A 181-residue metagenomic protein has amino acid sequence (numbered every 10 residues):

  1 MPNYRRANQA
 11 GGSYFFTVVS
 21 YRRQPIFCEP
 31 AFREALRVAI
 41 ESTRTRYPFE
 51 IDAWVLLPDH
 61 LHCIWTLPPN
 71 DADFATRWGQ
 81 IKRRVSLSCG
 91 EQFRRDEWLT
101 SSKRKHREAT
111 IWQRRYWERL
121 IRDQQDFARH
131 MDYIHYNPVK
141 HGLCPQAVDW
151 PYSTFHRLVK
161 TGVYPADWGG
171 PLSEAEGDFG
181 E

Functional and structural regions predicted by a protein language model:
M1-E181: Short catalytic/metal-binding and nucleic-acid-binding patches
